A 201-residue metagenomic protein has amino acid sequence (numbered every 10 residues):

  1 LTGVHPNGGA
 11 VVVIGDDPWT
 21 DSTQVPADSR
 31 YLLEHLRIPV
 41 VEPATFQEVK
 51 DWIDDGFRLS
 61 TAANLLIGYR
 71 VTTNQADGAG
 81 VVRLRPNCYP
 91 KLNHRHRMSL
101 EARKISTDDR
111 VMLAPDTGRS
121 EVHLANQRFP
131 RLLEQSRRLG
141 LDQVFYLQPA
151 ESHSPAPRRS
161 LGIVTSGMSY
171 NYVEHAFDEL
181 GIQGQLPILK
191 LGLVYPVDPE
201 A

Functional and structural regions predicted by a protein language model:
L1-T61, T72: Thiamine diphosphate
P43-A201: Flexible, low-complexity linker and terminal segments
